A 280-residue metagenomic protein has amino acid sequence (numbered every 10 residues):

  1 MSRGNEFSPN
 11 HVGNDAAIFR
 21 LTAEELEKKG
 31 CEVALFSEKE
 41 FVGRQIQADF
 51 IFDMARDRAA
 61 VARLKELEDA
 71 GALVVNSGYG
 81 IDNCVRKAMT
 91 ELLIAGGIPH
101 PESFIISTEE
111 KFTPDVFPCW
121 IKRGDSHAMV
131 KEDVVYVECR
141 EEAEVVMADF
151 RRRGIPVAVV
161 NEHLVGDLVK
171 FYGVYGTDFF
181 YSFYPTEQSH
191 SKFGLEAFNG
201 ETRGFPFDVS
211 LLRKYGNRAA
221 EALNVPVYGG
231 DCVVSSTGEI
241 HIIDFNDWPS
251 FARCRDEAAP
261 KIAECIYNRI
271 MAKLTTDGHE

Functional and structural regions predicted by a protein language model:
M1-S2, E68-G71, Y79-G166, S210: Active-site nucleotide/adenylate-binding loops and adjacent lid/helix of ATP-dependent enzymes
S2-S107: Conserved N-proximal alpha/beta basic substrate-recognition cap immediately N-terminal to, or forming the N-lobe
L21-E25, F207, E221-V225, V234-E280: C-terminal active-site "lid" helix and adjoining low-complexity regulatory extension at the edge of ATP-using catalytic
L35-E38, A158-V160, V169, V225-T237: A short glycine-rich, hydrophobically flanked beta-strand micro-motif that places a catalytic Asp/Glu for divalent metal
A48-F52, C119-K122, F171-G173, G238-R253: A short beta-strand motif that forms the metal-chelation/ATP-contact edge of phosphoryl-transfer active sites
R56-R58, G124-S126, W248: Short glycine-rich anion-binding loops that position phosphate/pyrophosphate groups of nucleotides and phosphorylated
Y136-L223: Phosphate-binding site of ATP-dependent enzymes
